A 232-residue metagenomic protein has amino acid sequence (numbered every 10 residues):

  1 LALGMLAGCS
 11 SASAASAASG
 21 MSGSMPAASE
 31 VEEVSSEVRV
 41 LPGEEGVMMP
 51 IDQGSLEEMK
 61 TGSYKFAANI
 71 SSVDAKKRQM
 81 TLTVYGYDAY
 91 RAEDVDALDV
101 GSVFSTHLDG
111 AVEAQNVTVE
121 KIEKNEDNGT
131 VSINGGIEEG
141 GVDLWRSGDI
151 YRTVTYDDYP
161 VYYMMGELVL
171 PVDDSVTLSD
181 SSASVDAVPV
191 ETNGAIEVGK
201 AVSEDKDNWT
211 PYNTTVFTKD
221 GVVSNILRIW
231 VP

Functional and structural regions predicted by a protein language model:
G4-G8: C-terminal motif of bacterial Sec signal peptides marking the signal peptidase cleavage site
S10-A12: Bacterial signal peptide processing site
S16-S36: Low-complexity, acidic Ser/Thr/Pro-rich repeat tracts that form intrinsically disordered stalk/linker regions of very
E30-P232: Solvent-exposed hydroxyl-ligand-binding patches built from regularly spaced Ser/Thr and small hydrophobics
